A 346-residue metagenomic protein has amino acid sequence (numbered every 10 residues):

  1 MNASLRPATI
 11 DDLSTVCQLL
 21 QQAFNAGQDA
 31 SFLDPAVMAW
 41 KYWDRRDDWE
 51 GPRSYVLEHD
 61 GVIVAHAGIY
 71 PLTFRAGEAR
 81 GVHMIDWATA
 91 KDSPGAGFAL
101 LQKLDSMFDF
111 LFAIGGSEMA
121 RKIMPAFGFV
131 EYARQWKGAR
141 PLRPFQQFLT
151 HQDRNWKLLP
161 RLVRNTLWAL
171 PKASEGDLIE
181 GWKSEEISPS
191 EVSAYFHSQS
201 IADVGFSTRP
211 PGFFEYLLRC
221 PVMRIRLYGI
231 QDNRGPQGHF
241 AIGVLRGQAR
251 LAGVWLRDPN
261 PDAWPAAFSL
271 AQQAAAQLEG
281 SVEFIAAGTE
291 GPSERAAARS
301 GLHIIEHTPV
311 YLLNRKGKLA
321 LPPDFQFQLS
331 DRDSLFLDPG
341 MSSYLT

Functional and structural regions predicted by a protein language model:
N2-R6, N25: A detector of helix-start/N-cap boundary segments at the beginnings of structured domains
T9: Conserved acidic residues
L13-A79, V130-A249, G253: Amide-forming acyltransferase catalytic core, primarily the GNAT-like/NAT-type and related acyltransferase folds
L20, D86-A88, W255: Short, histidine-centered active-site or binding-site loop motifs used for metal coordination, general acid-base
A36, P71, L111-A169, C220 (+2 more regions): Active-site/acyl-donor-binding loops of N-acyltransferases
S54, G81, D109-F112, E283: Beta-sheet entry/capping signal
D86-M107, A113, P261-A274: Conserved acetyl-CoA-binding loop-helix of GNAT-fold acetyltransferases
